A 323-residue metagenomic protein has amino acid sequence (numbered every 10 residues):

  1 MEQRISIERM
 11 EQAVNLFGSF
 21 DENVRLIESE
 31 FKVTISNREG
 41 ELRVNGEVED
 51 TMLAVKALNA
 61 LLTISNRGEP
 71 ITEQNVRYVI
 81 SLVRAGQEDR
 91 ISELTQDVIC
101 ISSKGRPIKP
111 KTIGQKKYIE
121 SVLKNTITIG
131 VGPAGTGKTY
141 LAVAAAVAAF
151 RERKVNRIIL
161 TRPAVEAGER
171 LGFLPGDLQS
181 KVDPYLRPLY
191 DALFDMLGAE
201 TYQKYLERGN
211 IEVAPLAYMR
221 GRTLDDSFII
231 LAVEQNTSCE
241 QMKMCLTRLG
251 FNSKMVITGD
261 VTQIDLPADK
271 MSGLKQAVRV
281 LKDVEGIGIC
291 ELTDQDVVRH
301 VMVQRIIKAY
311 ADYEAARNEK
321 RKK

Functional and structural regions predicted by a protein language model:
M1-N15: Short glycine-/aliphatic-rich beta-strand segments at the starts of folded cytosolic domains
Q12-S29: Short amphipathic alpha-helix segments
L16, N23, A54-A57, M242-C245: Hydrophobic side chains in well-ordered alpha-helices
R25, F31-T34, R38-G40: Compact, well-ordered interaction domains used in eukaryotic information-processing assemblies
S36-T95: Interdomain "pre-motor" coupling segment immediately N-terminal to P-loop NTPase/helicase cores
E41, S103-L231, Q235-K323: Conserved helicase motor core of SF1/SF2 NTP-dependent helicases
A85-R106, P110-I113: Conserved loop-to-helix interface motifs that mediate assembly, gating, or partner/ligand docking in ancient ring
